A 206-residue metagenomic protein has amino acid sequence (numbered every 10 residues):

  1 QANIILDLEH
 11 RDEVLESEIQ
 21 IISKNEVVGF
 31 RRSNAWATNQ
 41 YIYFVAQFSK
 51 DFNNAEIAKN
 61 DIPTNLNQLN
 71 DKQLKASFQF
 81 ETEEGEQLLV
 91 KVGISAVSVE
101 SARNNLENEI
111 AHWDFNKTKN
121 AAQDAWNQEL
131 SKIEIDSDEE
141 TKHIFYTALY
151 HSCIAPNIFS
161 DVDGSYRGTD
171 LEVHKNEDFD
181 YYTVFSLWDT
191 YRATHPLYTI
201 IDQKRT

Functional and structural regions predicted by a protein language model:
Q1-Y182: Beta-sandwich/jelly-roll carbohydrate-recognition scaffolds of carbohydrate-active enzymes
S152, F179-T206: Substrate-binding cleft of carbohydrate-active enzyme catalytic domains
